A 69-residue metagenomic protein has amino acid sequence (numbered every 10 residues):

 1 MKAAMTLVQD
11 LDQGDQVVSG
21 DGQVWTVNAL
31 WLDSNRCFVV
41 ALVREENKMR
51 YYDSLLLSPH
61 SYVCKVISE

Functional and structural regions predicted by a protein language model:
M1-Q13: Mixed-charge, Lys/Arg-rich low-complexity intrinsically disordered regions
Q23-L55: Basic/aromatic-rich interaction segments and small domains that mediate binding to polyanionic partners
N47-E69: Intrinsically disordered, low-complexity, charged/polar segments
